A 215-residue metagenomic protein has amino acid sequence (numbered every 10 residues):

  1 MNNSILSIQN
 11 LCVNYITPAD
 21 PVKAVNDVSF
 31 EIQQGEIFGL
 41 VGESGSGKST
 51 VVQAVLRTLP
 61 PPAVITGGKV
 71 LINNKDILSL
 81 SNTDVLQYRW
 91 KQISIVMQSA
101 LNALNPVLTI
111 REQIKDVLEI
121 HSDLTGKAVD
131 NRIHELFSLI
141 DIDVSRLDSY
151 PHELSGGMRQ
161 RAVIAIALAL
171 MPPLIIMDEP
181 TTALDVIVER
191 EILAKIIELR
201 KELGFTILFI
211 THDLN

Functional and structural regions predicted by a protein language model:
N2-I5, N14-D27, T58-V64, S81-D84 (+1 more regions): A short, flexible loop at the N-terminus of ABC-type nucleotide-binding domains that lies
V41-G42: The feature captures the beta-strand-to-loop junction immediately N-terminal to the Walker
V64-D76: Conserved ABC transporter NBD signature motif
D76, K127-S145, E198: Conserved ABC ATPase "signature" region
Y150-L154, M158: Conserved ABC ATPase signature
A169-P173: A short, proline-enriched helix->beta-strand linker immediately N-terminal to the Walker B motif in ABC-type P-loop
R190-L203, N215: Helical segment within the ABC ATPase nucleotide-binding domain
